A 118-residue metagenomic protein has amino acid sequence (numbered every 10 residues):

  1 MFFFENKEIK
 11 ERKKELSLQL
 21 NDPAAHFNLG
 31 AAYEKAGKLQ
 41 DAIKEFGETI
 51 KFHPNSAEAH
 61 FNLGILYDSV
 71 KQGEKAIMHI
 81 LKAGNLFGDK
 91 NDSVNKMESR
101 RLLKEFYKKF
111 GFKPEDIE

Functional and structural regions predicted by a protein language model:
E15, E48-T49, A83: Canonical positions in the second alpha-helix
D68-D92, E98-K108: TPR/TPR-like (Sel1-like) alpha-helical repeat modules
